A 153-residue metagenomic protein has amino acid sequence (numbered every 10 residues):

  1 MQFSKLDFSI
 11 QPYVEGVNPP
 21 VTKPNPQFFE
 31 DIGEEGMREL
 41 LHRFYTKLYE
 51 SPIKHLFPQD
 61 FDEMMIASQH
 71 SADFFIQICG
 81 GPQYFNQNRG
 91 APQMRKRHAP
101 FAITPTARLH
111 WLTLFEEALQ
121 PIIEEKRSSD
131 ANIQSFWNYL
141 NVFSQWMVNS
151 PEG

Functional and structural regions predicted by a protein language model:
M1-G153: Core of compact, soluble alpha-helical bundle domains
